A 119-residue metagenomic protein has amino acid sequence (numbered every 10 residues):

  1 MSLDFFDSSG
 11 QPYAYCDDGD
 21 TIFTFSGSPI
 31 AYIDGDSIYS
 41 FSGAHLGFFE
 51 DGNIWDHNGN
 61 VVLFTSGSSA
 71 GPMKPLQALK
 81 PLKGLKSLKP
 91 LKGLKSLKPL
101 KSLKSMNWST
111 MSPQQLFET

Functional and structural regions predicted by a protein language model:
M1-A31: N-terminal leader/targeting segments and the first structural element of proteins
M1-Q11, A44, D51-T119: Long terminal segments
F23-S26, Y39-S42, I54-N58: Short, surface-exposed, low-complexity cationic segments
